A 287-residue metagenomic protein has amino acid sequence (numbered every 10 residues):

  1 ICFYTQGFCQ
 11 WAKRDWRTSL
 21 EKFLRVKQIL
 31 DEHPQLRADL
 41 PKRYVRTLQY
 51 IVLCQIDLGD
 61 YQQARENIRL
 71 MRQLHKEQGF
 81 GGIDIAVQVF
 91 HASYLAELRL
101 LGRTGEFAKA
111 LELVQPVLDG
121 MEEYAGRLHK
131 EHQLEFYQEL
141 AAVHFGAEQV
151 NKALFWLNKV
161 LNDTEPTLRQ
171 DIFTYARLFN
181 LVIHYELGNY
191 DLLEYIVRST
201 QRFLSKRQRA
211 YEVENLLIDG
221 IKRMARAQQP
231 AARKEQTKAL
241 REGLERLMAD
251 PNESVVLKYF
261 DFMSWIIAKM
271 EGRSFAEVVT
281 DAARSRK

Functional and structural regions predicted by a protein language model:
I1, R37-Y44, I83-F90, G126 (+4 more regions): Residues that mark the junctions of alpha-helical repeat units in TPR/alpha-solenoid scaffolds
I1-N67: Alpha-solenoid helical-repeat scaffolds
Y4-T5, R43-L53, V89-R99, H132-A142 (+4 more regions): "A position-specific structural signal for the A-helix of alpha-solenoid helical repeats
F8, L20-L36, E66-G82, E112-G126 (+3 more regions): Amphipathic alpha-helical segments of tetratricopeptide repeats
H144-I218, A227: C-terminal structural cap/anchor segments
N189-K287: C-terminal non-catalytic interaction modules
